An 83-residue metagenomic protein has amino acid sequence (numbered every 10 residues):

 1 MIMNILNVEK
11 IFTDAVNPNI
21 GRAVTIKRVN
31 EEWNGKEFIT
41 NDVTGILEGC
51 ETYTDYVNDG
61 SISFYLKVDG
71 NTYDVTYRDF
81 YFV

Functional and structural regions predicted by a protein language model:
M1-W33: Mixed-charge, Lys/Arg-rich low-complexity intrinsically disordered regions
V8, V29-Y77: Basic/aromatic-rich interaction segments and small domains that mediate binding to polyanionic partners
D79-V83: Short hydrophobic/aromatic patches at helix-to-coil boundaries
